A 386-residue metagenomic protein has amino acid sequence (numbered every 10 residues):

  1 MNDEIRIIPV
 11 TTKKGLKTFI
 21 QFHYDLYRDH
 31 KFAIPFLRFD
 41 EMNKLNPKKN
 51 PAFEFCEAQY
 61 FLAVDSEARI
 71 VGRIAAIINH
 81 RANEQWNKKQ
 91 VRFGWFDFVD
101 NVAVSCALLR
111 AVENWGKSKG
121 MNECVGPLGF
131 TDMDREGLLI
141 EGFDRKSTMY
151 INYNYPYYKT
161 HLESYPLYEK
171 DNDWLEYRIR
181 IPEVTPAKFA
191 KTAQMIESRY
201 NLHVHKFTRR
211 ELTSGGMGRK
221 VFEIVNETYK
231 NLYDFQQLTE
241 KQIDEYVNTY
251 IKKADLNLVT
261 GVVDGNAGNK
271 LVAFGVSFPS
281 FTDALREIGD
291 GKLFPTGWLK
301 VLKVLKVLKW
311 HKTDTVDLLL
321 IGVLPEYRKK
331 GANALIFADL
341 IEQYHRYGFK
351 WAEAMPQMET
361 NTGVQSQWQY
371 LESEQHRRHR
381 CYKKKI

Functional and structural regions predicted by a protein language model:
N2-I5, N152-L232: Acyltransferase donor/substrate-recognition loop-hinge adjacent to the catalytic core
I5-E54: Hydrophobic alpha-helical membrane-insertion signals
Y27-P47, K230-V247, P279: Conserved GNAT-fold acetyl-CoA-binding loop/helix
L37-I151, K253, V263-G265, L271-L285 (+3 more regions): Conserved donor-binding loop and adjoining core beta-sheet/short helix segment in diverse acyl/aminoacyl transferases
N83-L167, K292-Y370: Acyl-donor binding region in acyl/amide transferases
T208-L212, K220-A254, V259: Acidic, glycine-rich loop-and-beta core segments that form the ion-binding/anion-interacting portion of active sites
F222, D244-I251, N257-V259, V272-F278 (+6 more regions): Generic hydrophobic alpha-helical scaffold/packing signal
T239-G265, K270-K306: A beta-strand-loop signature enriched in Asp, Gly, Thr, and Trp that corresponds to the sialidase/neuraminidase Asp-box
